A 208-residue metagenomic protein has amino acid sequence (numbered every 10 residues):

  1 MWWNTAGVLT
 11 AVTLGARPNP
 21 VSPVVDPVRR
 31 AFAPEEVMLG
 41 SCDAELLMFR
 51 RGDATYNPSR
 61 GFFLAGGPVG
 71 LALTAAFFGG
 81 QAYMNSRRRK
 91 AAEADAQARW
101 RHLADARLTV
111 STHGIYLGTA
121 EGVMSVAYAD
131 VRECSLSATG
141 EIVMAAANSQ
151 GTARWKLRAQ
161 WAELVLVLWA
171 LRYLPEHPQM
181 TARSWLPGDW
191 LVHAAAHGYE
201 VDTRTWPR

Functional and structural regions predicted by a protein language model:
M1-N4, P20, M84: Non-membrane alpha-helical secondary structure
W3-T10, L14-G15, P23-V24, R29-E35 (+6 more regions): Acidic, Ser/Thr- and proline-rich intrinsically disordered linker/docking segments of eukaryotic scaffolds
V37-A44: Short amphipathic
R51-R101: Glycine- and small hydrophobic-rich membrane-insertion segments that are intrinsically disordered in solution
T109: Active-site beta-strand-loop-beta-strand hairpin of nuclease catalytic cores that positions key catalytic residues
T112-G114: Extended serine/threonine-enriched, polar tracts that run as long, contiguous segments within proteins
